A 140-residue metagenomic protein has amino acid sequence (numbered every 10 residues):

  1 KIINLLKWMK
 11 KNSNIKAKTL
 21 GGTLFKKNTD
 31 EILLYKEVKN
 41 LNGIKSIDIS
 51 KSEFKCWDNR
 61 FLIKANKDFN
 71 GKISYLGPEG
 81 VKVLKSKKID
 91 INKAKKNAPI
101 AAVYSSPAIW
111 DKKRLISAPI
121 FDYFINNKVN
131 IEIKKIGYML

Functional and structural regions predicted by a protein language model:
K1-L140: AMP-forming adenylation/ATP pyrophosphatase catalytic core
